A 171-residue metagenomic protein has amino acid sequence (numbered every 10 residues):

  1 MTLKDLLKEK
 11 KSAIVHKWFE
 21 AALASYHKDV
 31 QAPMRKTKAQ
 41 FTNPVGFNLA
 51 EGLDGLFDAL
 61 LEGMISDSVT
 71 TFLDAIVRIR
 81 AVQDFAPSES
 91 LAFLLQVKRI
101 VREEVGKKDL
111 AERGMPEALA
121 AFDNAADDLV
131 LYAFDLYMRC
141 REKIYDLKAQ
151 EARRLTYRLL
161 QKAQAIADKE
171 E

Functional and structural regions predicted by a protein language model:
M1-L73, A111-E171: Core of compact, soluble alpha-helical bundle domains
V69-R80, E103-K108: Short, charged/polar, low-complexity loop and linker segments that flank or interrupt alpha-helical bundles
Q83-D84: Cytosolic, long alpha-helical scaffolding segments
S88-E104: Elongated alpha-helical scaffolds
